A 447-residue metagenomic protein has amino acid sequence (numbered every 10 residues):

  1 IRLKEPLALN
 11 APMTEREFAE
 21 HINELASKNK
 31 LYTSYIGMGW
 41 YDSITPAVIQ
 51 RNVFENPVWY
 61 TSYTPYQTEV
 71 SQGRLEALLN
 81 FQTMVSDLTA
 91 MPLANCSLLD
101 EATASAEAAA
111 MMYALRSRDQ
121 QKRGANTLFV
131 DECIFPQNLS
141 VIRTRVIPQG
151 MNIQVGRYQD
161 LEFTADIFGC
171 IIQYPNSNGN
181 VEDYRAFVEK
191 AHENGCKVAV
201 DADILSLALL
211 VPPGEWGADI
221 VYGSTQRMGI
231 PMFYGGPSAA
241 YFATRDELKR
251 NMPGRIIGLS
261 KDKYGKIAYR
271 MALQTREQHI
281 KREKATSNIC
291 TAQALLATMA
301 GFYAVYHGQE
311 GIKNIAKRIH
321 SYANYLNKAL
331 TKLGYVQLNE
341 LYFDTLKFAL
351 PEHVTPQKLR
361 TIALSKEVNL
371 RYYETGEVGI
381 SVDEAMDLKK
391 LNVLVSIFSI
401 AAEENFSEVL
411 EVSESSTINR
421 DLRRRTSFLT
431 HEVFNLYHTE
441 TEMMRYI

Functional and structural regions predicted by a protein language model:
R2-L3, N56-T68, S86-M91, K122-A125 (+6 more regions): Gly-rich Lys/Arg/Thr-decorated short loops/hinges at beta-loop-alpha junctions or inter-strand turns that position
R2-N80, I280, R420-I447: N-terminal entrance/gating region of PLP-dependent enzymes' catalytic architecture
Y66-V70, D87-A106: Short loop-beta-helix segment that forms the pyridoxal 5′-phosphate
T103-R270, L330-T331, K347-F348, T361 (+1 more regions): Conserved PLP-enzyme active-site core in the AAT-like
D160, I267, E404-R423: Long, charged amphipathic helices and adjacent flexible linkers at domain junctions
R227-L333, L338-E340: Active-site C-terminal subdomain of aminotransferase-like
L333-I362, V382-A385: Conserved PLP-binding catalytic core of the aspartate aminotransferase-like
I362-S365, L370-I400, E404: Noncatalytic alpha-helical scaffolds and linker/capping helices
